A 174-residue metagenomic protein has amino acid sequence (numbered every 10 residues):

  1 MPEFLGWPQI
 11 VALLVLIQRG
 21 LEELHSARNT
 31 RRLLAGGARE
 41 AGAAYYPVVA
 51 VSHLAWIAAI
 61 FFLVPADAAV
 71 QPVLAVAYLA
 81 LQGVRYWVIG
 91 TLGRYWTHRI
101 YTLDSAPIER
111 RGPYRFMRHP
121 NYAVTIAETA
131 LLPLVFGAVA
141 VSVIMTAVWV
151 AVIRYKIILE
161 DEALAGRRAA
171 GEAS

Functional and structural regions predicted by a protein language model:
M1-W7: Feature marks short, highly hydrophobic, charge-poor N-terminal signal-anchor/signal peptide-like helices that anchor
P8-L13, V76-A80: Membrane-embedded alpha-helical segments that form the functional core of polytopic membrane enzymes, especially those
A12-S26: N-terminal signal-anchor/start-transfer transmembrane helix
I17-G20, A58, A130: Hydrophobic residues within the alpha-helical transmembrane core of Major Facilitator Superfamily
I17-G20, V51, L79, M117: Alpha-helical architecture
L24-Y45, A69-S174: Cytosolic-biased juxtamembrane loops and peripheral soluble domains of multi-pass membrane proteins
G42-P72: Long, highly hydrophobic alpha-helical transmembrane signal-anchor segments
